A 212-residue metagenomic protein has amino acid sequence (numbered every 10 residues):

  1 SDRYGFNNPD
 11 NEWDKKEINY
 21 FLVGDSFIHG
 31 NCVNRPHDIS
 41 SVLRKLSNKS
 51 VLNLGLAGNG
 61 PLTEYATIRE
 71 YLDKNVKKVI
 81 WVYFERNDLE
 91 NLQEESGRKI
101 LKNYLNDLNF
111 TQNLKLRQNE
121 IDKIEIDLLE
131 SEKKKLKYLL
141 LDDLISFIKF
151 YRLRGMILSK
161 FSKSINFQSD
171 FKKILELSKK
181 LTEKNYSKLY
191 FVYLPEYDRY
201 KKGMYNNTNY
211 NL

Functional and structural regions predicted by a protein language model:
S1-L46, R154: Membrane/wall-proximal cationic-aromatic binding patches
S1-N19, K74-N75, D88-Q93, G97-R98 (+2 more regions): N-terminal secretory targeting modules
S1-R3, G55-N59, F167-Q168: Short, flexible loop segments at the rims of nucleotide/cofactor-binding pockets, characterized by
F21, L52, I80, Y190-V192: A structural signal for isolated positions on well-ordered beta-strands in alpha/beta enzyme cores
V23, T67, L175-S178: Structural preference for long, well-ordered alpha-helical segments in enzyme cores
H29-D107: Conserved SGNH/GDSL esterase-like catalytic core that processes O-acyl groups on lipids and polysaccharides
F84-L212: Serine-dependent acyl-ester chemistry module
